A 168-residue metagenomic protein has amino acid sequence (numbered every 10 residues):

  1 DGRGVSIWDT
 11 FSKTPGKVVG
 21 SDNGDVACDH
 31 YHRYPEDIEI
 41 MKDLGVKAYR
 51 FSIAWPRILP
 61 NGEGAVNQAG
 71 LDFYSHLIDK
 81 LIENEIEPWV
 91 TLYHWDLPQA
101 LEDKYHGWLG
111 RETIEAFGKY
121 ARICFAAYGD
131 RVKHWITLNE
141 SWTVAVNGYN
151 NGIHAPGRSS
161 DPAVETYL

Functional and structural regions predicted by a protein language model:
D1-V18, N61-G62, D72-L168: Active-site region of glycoside hydrolase catalytic domains
G16-V26: Acidic/histidine-rich helix-loop elements that form or flank divalent-metal/phosphate-binding sites at the catalytic
N23, H30, E63, H106: Generic anion/oxyanion-binding catalytic loop in active/binding sites
D25-V26, A65-V66, D72: A generic structural signal for short
A27-M41, T113-C124: Short, acidic/polar
H32, E39-K42, D72-S75, D79: N-terminal, well-ordered alpha-helical segments
R33-A54, E87: Catalytic domains of carbohydrate-active enzymes, especially glycoside hydrolases
I53-V66: Glycine-rich, proline-tolerant flexible connector loops at the mouths of alpha/beta enzymes
